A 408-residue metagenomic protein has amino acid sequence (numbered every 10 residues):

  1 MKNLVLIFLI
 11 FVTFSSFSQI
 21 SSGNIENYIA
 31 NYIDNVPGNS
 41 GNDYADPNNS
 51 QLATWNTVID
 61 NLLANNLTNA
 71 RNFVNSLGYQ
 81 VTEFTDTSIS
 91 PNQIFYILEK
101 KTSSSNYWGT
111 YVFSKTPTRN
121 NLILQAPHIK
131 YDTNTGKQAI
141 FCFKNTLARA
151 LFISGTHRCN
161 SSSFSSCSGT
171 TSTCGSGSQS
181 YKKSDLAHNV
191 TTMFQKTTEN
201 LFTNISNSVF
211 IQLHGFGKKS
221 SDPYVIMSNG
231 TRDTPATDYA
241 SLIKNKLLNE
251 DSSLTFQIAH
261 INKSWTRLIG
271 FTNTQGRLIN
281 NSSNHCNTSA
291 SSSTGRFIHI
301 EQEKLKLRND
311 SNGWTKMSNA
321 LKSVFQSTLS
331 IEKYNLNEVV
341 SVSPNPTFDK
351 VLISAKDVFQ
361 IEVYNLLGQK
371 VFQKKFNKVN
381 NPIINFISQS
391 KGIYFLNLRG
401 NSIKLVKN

Functional and structural regions predicted by a protein language model:
M1-Q19, I331, F395: Bacterial Sec-dependent N-terminal signal peptides
K2, S323-N335: Phosphate/pyrophosphate-recognition segments in soluble nucleotide-handling domains
F11, S221-P223, D310, S354 (+1 more regions): Hydrophobic alpha-helical membrane-insertion segments
F17, F141, V209-F210, H299 (+4 more regions): Generic detector of isolated residues embedded in canonical secondary-structure elements
Q19-R296, Q302-S327: N-terminal catalytic or cofactor-binding beta/alpha core of small enzyme domains
E332-S343, T347-N408: C-terminal outer-membrane/trafficking sorting elements
